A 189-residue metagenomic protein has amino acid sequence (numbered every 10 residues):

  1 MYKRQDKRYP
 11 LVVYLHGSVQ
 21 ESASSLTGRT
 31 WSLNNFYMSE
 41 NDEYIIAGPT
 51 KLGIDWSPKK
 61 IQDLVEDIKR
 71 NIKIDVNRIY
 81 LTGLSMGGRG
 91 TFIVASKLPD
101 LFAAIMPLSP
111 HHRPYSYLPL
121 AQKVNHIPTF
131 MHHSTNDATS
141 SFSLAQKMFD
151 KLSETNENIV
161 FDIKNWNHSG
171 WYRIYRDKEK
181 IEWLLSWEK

Functional and structural regions predicted by a protein language model:
K3-K7, D55-M86, P99-L101: Gly/Ser-rich "nucleophile elbow"/oxyanion-hole loop immediately N-terminal to the catalytic nucleophile in hydrolases
K3-L11, V124-H126: Proline/glycine-enriched tight loop/beta-turn segments at coil->beta junctions that connect or precede beta-strands
L11, L15-D67: Active-site machinery of serine-nucleophile hydrolases
K51, M106-P114: Active-site nucleophile loop of the alpha/beta-hydrolase fold
L81-G83, L108, H132: Short beta-strand immediately N-terminal to the catalytic nucleophile in serine-hydrolase-like folds
G88-P99, I105: Short glycine-enriched nucleophile-adjacent loop and the immediately C-terminal alpha-helix near the catalytic center
P128-H132, A138, F142-K189: C-terminal catalytic histidine-bearing segment of alpha/beta-hydrolase fold enzymes
